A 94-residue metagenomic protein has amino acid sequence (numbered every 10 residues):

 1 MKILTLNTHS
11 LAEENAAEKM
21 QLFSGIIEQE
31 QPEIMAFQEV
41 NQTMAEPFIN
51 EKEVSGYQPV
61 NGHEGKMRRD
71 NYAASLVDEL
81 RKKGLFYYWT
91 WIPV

Functional and structural regions predicted by a protein language model:
M1-I92: N-terminal, active-site-proximal structural segment of metallo-dependent hydrolase catalytic domains
